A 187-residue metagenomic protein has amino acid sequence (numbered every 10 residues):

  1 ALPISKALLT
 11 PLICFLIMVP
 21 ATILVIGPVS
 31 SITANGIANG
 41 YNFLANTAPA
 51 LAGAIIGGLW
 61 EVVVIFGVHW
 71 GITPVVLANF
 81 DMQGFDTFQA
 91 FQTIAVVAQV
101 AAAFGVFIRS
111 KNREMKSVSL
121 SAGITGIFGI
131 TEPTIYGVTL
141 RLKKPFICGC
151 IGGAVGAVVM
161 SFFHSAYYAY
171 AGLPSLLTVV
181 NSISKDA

Functional and structural regions predicted by a protein language model:
A1-L59, L176-A187: Signature of multi-pass transmembrane helix bundles
L8, L12-I13, L51-I55, I72 (+4 more regions): Hydrophobic alpha-helical transmembrane segments
L12, L16, G57-V62, N79 (+3 more regions): Transmembrane helix-bundle signature of multi-pass membrane transporters/permeases
T22, I56-H69, F80-F88, V106 (+2 more regions): Transmembrane alpha-helix interface/packing and boundary motifs in multi-pass membrane proteins, characterized by
L24-I37, V68-T73, F104-K111, E132 (+1 more regions): Transmembrane helix-loop junctions in multi-pass membrane proteins
V25-S30, A48, V63-G71, I94-V97 (+1 more regions): Short helix-coil transition sites and intra-membrane helix breaks within transmembrane domains of multi-pass
A50, V75, R113, S121 (+1 more regions): Transmembrane alpha-helical segments and their short flanking loops that form helix-hairpins/helix-helix interfaces
I65-S117, V179-V180: Membrane-interfacial helix-loop connectors
